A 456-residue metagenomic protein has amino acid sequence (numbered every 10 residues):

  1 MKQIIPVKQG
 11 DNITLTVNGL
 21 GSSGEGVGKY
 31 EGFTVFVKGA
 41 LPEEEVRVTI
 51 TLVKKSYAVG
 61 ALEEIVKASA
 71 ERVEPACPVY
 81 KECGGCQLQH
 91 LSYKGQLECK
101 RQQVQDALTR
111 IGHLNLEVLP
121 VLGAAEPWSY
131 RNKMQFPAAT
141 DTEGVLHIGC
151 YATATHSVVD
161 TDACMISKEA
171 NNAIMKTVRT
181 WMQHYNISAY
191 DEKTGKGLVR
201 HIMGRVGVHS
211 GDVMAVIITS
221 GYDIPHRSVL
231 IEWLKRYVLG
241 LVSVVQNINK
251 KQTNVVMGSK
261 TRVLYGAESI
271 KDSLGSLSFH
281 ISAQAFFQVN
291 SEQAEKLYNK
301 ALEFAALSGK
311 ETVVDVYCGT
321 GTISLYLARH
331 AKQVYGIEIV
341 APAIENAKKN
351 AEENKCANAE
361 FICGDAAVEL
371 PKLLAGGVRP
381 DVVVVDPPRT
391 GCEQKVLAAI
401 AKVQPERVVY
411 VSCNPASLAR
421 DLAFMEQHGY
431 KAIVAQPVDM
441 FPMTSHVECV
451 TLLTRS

Functional and structural regions predicted by a protein language model:
M1-P75, V79, E360, V368: Terminal RNA-binding accessory module
K2-D11, S22, Y222, H226-S456: Rossmann-like S-adenosyl-L-methionine
G26-E31, G149-A152, V216-I218, A347: Short, acidic/hydrophobic/Gly-rich beta-strand patch recurrent on exposed beta strands that often constitutes part
E43, S167, N290: Short, conserved phosphate/pyrophosphate- and ester-handling motifs at nucleotide-, phospho-/glycolipid
T49-V53, P137-D141, R205-H209, S456: Short beta-strand micro-motifs enriched in acidic
Y57, S210-M214, S445: Conserved loop-to-beta-strand segment in the C-terminal subdomain of adenylate-forming
E63-P75, K81-A189, H209, I224: Extended interfacial segments that mediate partner engagement and assembly in macromolecular machines
I202: Flexible loop/N-cap segments at domain edges
